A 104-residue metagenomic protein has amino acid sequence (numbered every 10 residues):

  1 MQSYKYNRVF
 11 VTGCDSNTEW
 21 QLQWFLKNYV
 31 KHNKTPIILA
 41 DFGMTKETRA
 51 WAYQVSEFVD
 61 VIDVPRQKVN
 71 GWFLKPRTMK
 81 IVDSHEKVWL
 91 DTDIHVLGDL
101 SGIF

Functional and structural regions predicted by a protein language model:
M1-K68: N-terminal anchoring/stem segment of glycosyltransferases
D60-D63, N70-F104: GT-A fold catalytic core of metal-dependent nucleotide-sugar glycosyltransferases, centered on the diacidic
